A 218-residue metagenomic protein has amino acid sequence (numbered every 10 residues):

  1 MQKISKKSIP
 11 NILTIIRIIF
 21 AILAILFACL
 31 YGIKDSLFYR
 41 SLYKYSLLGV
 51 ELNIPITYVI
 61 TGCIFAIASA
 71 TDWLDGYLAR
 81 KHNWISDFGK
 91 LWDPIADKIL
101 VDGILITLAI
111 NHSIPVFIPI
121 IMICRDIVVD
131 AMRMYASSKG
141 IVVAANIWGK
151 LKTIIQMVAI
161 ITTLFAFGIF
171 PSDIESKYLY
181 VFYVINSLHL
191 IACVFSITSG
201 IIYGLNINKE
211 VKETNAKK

Functional and structural regions predicted by a protein language model:
M1-K218: Alpha-helical transmembrane bundles and membrane-interface segments of multipass inner-membrane proteins
